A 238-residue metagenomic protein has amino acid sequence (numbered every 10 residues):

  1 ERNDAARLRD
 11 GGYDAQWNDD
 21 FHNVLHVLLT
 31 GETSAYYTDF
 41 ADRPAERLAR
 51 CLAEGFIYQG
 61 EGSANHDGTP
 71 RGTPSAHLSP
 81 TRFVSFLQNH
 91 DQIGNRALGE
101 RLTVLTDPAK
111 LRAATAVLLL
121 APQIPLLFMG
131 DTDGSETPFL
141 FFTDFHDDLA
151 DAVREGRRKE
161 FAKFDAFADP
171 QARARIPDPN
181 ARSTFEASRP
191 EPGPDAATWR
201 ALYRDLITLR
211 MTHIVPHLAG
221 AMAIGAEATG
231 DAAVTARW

Functional and structural regions predicted by a protein language model:
E1-P170, R182: Conserved alpha/beta catalytic core and glycan-binding cleft of carbohydrate-active enzymes
Y58-P70, L127-M129, D133-F142, F167-W238: Glycan-recognition and catalytic regions of carbohydrate-active enzymes
